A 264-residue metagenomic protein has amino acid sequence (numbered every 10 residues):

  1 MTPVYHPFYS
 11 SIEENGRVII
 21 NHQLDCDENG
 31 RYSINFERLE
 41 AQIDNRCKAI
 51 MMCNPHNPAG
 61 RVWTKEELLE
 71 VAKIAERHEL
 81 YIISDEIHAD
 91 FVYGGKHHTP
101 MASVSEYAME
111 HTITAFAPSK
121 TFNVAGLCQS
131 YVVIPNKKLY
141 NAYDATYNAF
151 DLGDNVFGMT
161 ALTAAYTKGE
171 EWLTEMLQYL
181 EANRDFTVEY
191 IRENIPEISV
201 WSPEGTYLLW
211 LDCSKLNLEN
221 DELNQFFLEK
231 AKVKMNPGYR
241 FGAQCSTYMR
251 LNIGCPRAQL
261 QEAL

Functional and structural regions predicted by a protein language model:
M1-L264: PLP-dependent class I/II
